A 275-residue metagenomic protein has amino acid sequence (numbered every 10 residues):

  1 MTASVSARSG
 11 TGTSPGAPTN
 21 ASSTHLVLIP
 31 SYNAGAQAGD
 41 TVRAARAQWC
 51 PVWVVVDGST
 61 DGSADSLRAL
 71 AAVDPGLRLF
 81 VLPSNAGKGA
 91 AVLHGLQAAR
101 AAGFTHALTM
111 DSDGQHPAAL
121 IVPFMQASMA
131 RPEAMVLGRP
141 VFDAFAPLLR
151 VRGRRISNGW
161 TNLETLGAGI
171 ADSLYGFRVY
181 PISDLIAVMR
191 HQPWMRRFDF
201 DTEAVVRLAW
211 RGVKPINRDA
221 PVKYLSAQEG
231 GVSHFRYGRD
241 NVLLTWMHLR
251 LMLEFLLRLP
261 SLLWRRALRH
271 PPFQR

Functional and structural regions predicted by a protein language model:
M1-S22, P193-R275: Hydrophobic helical membrane-anchoring modules
Y32-A47: Short, well-formed alpha-helical segments that are part of the catalytic scaffolds of diverse glycosyltransferases
A36-D40, D61-L70: Acidic helix N-cap motif at the loop->helix transition within catalytic regions of sugar-transfer enzymes
C50-S59, F80-L82, M110: Short beta-strand/loop segment that forms part of the nucleotide-sugar
W53, D65-A102: Conserved donor nucleotide-binding strand/loop of the catalytic core
V56-D65, G114: A conserved acidic beta->alpha catalytic loop
P83-S84, G89-A101, A118-F198, L225-F235 (+1 more regions): Acceptor/aglycone-binding surface of glycosyltransferases and processive sugar-polymer synthases
F104-Q115: Short beta-strand-to-loop acidic/aromatic patch adjacent to the donor-nucleotide binding site
